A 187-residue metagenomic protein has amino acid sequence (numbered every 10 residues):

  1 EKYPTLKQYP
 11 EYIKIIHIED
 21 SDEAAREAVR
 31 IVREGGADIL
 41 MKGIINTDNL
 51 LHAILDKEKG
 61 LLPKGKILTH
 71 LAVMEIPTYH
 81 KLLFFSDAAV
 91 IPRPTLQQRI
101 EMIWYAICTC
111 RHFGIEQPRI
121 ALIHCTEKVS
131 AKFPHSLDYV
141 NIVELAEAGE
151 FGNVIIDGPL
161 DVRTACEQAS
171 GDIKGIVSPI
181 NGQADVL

Functional and structural regions predicted by a protein language model:
E1-V186: Anion-binding alpha/beta catalytic cores of soluble intermediary-metabolism enzymes, centered on
